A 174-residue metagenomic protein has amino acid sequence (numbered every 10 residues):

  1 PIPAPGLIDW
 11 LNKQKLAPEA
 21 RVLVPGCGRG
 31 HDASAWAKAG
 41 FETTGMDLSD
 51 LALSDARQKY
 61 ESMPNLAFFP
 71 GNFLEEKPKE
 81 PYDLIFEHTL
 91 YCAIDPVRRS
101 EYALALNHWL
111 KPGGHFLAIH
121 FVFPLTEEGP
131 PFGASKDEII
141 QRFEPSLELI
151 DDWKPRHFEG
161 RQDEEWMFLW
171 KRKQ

Functional and structural regions predicted by a protein language model:
P1-V24, G28-E80, I94-Q174: Class I (Rossmann-like) S-adenosyl-L-methionine-dependent methyltransferase catalytic domain, capturing the SAM-binding
D83: Conserved acidic residues
F86: A conserved beta-strand element that flanks and buttresses the S-adenosyl-L-methionine
T89-A93: Short catalytic micro-motifs in class I SAM-dependent methyltransferases
